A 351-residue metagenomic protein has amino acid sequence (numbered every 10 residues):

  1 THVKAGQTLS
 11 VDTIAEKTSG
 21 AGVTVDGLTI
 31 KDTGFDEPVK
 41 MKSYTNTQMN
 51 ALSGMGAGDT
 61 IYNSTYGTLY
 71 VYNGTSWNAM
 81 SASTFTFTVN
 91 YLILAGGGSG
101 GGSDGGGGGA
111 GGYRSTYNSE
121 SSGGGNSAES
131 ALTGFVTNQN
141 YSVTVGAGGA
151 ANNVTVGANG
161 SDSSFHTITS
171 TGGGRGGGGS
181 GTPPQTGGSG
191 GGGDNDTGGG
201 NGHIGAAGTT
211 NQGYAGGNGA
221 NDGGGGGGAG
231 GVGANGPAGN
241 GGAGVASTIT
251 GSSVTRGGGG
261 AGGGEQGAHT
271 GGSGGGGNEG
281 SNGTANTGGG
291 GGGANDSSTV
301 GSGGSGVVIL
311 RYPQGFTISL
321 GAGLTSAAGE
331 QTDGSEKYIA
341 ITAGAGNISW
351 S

Functional and structural regions predicted by a protein language model:
T1, A5-Q7, T18, G67 (+2 more regions): Viral virion structural and adsorption modules
T1-L9, I14-Y44: Low-complexity, small-hydrophobic/phenylalanine-enriched stretches that adopt extended beta/coil conformations used
V11-A15, A57-T60, S64-N73: Extracellular disulfide-bonded cysteine-rich modules/repeats
D32-T60, S64: Extracellular/surface-exposed low-complexity repeats and stalk/linker segments enriched in Gly/Pro and small polar
T75-S83: Tryptophan-rich substrate-binding surfaces of secreted polymer-degrading and adhesive proteins
T88-S351: Low-complexity, glycine/proline-biased repetitive segments and flexible coils/loops
